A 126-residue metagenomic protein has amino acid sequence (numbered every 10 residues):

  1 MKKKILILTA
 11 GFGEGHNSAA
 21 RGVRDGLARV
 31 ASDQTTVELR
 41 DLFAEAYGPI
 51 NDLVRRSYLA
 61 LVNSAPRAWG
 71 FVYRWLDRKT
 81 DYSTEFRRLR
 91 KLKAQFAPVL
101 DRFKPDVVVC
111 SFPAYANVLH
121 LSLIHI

Functional and structural regions predicted by a protein language model:
K2-K4: Nucleotide donor/acceptor-binding cores
L6-A31: N-terminal low-complexity, Ser/Thr- and acidic-residue-enriched intrinsically disordered segments
E14, A46-G48, N117: Flexible, glycine-rich phosphate/dinucleotide-binding loops and adjacent beta-alpha linkers at cofactor/substrate
G15-S18, R87, K91, C110: Conserved active-site and cofactor/substrate-binding residues in soluble primary-metabolism enzymes
H16, V108-S122: An aromatic- and histidine-rich active-site surface loop
G22-F103: Conserved N-terminal ligand/cofactor-binding loop architecture of enzyme catalytic domains
I124-I126: Conserved small/polar residues in nucleotide/adenosyl-binding loops
